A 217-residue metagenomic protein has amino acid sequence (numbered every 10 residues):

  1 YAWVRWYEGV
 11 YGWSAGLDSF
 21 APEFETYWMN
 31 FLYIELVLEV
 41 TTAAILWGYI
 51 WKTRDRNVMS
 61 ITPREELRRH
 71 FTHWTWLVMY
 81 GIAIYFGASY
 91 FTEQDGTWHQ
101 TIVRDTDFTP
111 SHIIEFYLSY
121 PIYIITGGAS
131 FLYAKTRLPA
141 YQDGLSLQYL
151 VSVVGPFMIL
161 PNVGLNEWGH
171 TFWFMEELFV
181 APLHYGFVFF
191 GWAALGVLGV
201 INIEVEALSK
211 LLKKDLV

Functional and structural regions predicted by a protein language model:
A2, S146-V217: C-terminal transmembrane-bundle signature of multipass membrane proteins, characterized by strong activation on
W3-F20, T53, G87-T101, V163-M175: Membrane-helix interface motif
Y11-N30, I61: Perimembrane loop-to-helix junctions flanking transmembrane segments
E25-I45, T72-V78: Interfacial helix-start motif at the membrane-water boundary
L36-G48, I113-L132, W192-G196: Generic alpha-helical transmembrane segments
G48-H70, G96-V103, G128-Q148, F172-E176 (+1 more regions): Cytoplasmic membrane-interface regions of multi-pass membrane proteins
P63-A88, G144-P161: Transmembrane alpha-helical segments of multi-pass membrane proteins
V78-G144: Membrane-proximal helix-loop-helix units in multi-pass membrane proteins
